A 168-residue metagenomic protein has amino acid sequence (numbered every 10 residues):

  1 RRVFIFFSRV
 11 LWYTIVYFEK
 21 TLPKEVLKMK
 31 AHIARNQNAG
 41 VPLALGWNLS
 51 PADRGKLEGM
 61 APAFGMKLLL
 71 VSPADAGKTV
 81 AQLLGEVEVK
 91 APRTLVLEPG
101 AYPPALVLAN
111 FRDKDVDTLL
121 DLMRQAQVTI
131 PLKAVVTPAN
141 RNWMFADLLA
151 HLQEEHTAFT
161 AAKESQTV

Functional and structural regions predicted by a protein language model:
R1-K28: Short, Lys/Arg-enriched N-terminal segments with co-localized hydrophobic residues within the first ~10-30 amino acids
V26-E86: N-terminal, charge-rich interaction modules
K30-N38, R93-P99, R124: Short, flexible, solvent-exposed loop/turn segments with mixed acidic/basic and small polar residues
P51, A74-A76, R112, T137-R141: Short beta-alpha junction loops
G55-K56, D115-S165: Helix-rich interaction surfaces within compact, conserved domain-sized segments that mediate assembly or partner
L84-L95: Glycine-rich, highly charged phosphate/nucleotide-binding loops
L95-M123: Mid-chain, well-packed structural core segment of small domains
